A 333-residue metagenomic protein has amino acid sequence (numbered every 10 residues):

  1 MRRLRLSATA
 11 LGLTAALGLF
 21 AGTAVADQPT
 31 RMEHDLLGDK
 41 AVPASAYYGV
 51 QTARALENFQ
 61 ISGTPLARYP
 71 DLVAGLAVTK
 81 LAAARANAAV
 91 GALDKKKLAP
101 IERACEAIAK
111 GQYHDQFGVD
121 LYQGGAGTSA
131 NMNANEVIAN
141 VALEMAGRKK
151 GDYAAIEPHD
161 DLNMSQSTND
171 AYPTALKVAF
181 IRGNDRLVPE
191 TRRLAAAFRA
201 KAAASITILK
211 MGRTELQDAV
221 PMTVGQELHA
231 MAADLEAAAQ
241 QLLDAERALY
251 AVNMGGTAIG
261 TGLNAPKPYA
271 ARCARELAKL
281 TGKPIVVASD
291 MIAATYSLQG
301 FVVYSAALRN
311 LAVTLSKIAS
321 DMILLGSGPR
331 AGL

Functional and structural regions predicted by a protein language model:
L4-L6, L13, F20, A24-L333: Conserved, well-structured ligand/cofactor-binding cores
